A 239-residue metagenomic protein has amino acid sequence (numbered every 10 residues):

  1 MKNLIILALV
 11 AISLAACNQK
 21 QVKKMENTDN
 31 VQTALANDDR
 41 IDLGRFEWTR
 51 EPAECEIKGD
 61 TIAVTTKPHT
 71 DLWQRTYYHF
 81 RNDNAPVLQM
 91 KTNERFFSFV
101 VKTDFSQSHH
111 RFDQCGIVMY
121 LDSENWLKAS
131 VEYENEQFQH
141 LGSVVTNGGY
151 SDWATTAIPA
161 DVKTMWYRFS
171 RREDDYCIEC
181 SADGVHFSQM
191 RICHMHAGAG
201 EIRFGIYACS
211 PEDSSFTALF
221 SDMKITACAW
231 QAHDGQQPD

Functional and structural regions predicted by a protein language model:
M1-L4, Q19: Positively charged n-region of N-terminal signal peptides that target proteins for export
L4-I12: Sec-dependent N-terminal signal peptides
L14-A16: C-terminal motif of bacterial Sec signal peptides marking the signal peptidase cleavage site
K23-D239: Extracellular glycan-recognition regions
